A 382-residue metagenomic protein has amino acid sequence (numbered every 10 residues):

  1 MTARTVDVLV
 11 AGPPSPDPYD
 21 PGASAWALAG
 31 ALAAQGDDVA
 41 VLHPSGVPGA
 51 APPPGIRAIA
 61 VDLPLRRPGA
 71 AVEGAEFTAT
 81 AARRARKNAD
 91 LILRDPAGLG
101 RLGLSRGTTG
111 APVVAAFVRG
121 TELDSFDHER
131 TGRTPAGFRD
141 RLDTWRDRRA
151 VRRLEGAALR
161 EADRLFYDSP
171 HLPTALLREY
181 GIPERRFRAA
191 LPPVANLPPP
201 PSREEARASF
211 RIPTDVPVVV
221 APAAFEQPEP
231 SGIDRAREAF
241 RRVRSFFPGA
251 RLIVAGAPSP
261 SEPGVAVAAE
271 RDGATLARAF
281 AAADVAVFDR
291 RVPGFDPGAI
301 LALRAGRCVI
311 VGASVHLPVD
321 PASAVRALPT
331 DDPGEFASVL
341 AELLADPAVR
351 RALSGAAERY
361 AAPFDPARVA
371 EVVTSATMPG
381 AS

Functional and structural regions predicted by a protein language model:
L9, P213-P230, R237-F240: Conserved donor-binding/catalytic core segment of Leloir-type glycosyltransferases
T78, P199-I212: A short helix/loop element that forms part of the nucleotide-sugar donor recognition site in Leloir-type
A82-R86, G137-L165: Membrane-proximal helix-turn-helix segments that form the acceptor-binding/catalytic region of lipid-linked
R94-L99, V118: Short His-centered aromatic/hydrophobic patch
R106-A111, E161, P173-V194: Helix-loop-beta element that forms the nucleotide-linked donor phosphate-binding surface in glycosyltransferases
P112-A150: Acceptor-binding helix/loop patch of EC 2.4 sugar-transfer enzymes, predominantly nucleotide-sugar-dependent
E270, A324-G334, E342-P347: Conserved acidic donor-binding segment of nucleotide-sugar-dependent glycosyltransferases
R291: Aromatic "clamp/platform" in nucleotide-sugar-dependent glycosyltransferases that forms part of the donor/acceptor
